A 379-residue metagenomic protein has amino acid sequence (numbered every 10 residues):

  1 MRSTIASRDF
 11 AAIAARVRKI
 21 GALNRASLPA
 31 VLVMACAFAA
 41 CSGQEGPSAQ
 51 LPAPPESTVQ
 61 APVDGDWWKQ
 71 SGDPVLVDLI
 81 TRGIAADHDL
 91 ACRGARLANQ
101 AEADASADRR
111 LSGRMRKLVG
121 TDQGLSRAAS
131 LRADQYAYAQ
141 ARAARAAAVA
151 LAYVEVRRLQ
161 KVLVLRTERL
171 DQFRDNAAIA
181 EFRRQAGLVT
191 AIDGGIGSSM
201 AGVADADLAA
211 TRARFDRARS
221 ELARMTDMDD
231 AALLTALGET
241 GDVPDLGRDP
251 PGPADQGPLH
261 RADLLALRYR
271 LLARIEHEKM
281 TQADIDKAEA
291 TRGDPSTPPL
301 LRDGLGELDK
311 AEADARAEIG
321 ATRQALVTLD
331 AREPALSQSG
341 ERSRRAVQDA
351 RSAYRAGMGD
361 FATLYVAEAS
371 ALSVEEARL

Functional and structural regions predicted by a protein language model:
R2, A6, I13, L28-A30 (+5 more regions): Terminal intrinsically disordered/low-complexity segments used for targeting and assembly
A14-I20, A26: N-terminal polybasic/positive-inside topogenic patches
S42-E155: Short flexible linkers and secondary-structure junctions
A86-D87, A186, A356: Charged, alpha-helical scaffolding/interaction elements associated with membrane systems
C92-A107, A141, A148-V164, A218 (+1 more regions): Amphipathic alpha-helical coiled-coil segments
G94, T121-A128, A191-S199, F361-A369: Short, charged, amphipathic alpha-helical segments
E102, G120, Q135-P258: Periplasmic alpha-helical coiled-coil/stalk elements that build and connect Gram-negative outer-membrane
